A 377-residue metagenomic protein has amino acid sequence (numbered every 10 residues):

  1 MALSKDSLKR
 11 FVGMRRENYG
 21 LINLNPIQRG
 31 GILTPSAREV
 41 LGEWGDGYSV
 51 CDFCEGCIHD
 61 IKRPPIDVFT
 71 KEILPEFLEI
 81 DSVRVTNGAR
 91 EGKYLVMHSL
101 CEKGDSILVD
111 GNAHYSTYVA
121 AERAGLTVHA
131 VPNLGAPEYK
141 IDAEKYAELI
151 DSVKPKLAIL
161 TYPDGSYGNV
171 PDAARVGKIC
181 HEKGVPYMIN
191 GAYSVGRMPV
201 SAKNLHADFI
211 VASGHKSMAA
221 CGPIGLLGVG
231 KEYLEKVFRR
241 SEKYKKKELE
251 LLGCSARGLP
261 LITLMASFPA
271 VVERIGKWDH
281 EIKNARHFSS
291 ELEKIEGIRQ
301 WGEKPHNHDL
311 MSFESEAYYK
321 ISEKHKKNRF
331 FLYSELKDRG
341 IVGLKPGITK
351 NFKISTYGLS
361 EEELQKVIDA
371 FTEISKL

Functional and structural regions predicted by a protein language model:
M1-G56: N-terminal "arm"/small-domain region of PLP-dependent enzymes with the aminotransferase-like
K9-G13, S290-T372: Conserved C-terminal alpha-helix-loop-beta "cap" of PLP-dependent enzymes that closes/shapes the active-site mouth
P26, A37-S99: Conserved N-terminal alpha-helix of the aminotransferase class I/II PLP-enzyme fold
H59-R63, G135-K140, P163-N169, S194-G196 (+2 more regions): Short, small-residue-enriched loops and turns at beta-alpha junctions that line or gate enzyme active sites
L100-Y115: Conserved PLP-anchoring active-site segment centered on the Schiff-base-forming lysine
E138-V195: Active-site phosphate-binding strand-loop segment of PLP-dependent enzymes
S201-H215: Conserved active-site segment immediately N-terminal to the catalytic lysine that forms the internal aldimine
G214-L310: Active-site C-terminal subdomain of aminotransferase-like
